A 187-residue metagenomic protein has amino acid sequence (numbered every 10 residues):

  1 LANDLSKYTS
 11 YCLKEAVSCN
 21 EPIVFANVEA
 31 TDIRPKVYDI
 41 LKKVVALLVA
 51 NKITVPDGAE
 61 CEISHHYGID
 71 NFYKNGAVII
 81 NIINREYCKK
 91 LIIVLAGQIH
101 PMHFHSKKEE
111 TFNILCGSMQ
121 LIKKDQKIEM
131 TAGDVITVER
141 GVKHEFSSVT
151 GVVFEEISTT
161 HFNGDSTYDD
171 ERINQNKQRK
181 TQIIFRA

Functional and structural regions predicted by a protein language model:
A2-Y87, I173-N174, R179-A187: A short, N-terminal "cap"/entry segment at the start of jelly-roll beta-barrel domains of the cupin/DSBH fold
Y73-G76, C88-K107: Conserved short histidine dyad/triad with adjacent acidic residue
Y87, Q98, K107-K108, V142 (+2 more regions): A generic "binding-loop/recognition-motif" signal
K89, P101-M102, L121-K123, E156: Short hydrophobic/aromatic-rich beta-strand segments that constitute the beta-sheet cores of beta-sandwich/beta-barrel
L91, T111, T150-D170: A short hydrophobic beta-strand segment most commonly corresponding to one strand of the jelly-roll/cupin
L95-A96, S106-Q120, K124: Glycine- and acidic-residue-biased ligand/ion/polar-headgroup-sensing regions
S118-Q120, K143, G151-V153: Structural motif
K124-K143: Short acidic-glycine-tyrosine-enriched beta hairpin
